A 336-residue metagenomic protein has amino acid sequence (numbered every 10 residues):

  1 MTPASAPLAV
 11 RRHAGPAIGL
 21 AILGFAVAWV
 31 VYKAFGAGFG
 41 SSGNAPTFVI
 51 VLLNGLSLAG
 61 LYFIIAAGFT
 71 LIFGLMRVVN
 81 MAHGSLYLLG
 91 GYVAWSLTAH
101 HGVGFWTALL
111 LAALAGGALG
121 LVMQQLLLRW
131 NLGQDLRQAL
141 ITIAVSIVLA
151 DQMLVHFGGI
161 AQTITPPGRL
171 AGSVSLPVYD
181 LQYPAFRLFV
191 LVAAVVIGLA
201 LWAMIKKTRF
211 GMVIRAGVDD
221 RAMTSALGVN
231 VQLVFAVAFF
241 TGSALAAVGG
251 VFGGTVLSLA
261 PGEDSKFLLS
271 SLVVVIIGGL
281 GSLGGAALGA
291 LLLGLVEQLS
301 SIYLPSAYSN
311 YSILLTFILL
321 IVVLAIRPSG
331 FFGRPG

Functional and structural regions predicted by a protein language model:
M1-A34, G168-R169, D219-A226, N230-L233 (+1 more regions): Cytosolic-side transmembrane-helix boundaries in multi-pass membrane proteins
T2-I64, F105-A108, Q134-A139, Y183-L188 (+1 more regions): Membrane-interfacial amphipathic/re-entrant helices at transmembrane-helix boundaries
V10, L53, L75-V122, L126 (+2 more regions): Membrane-embedded helix boundary and interhelical linker motif in transport proteins
K33-G55, Y183, L201-R209, F235-I277 (+1 more regions): Inter-helical junctions in multi-pass inner-membrane proteins, predominant in energy-converting antiporter-like
L58, D180-A260, L283-G289: Helix-loop-helix "hairpin" substructures at the membrane interface of multi-pass membrane proteins
G60, A67-G90, F105, L132-Q138 (+6 more regions): Short, non-helical or kinked segments that cap or interrupt transmembrane helices
G102-S146, Q152, L288-L293, E297 (+1 more regions): Alpha-helical transmembrane segments within multi-pass membrane transporters and channels
L140, I147-V178, S301-N310, F332-G336: Extracellular/periplasmic helix-loop junction at the C-terminal end of a transmembrane helix in multi-pass membrane
